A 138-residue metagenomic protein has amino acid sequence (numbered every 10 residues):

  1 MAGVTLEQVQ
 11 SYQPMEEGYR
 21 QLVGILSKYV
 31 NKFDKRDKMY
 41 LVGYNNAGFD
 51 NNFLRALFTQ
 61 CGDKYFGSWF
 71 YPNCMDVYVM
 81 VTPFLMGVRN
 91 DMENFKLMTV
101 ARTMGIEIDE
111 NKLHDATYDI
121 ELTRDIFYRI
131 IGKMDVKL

Functional and structural regions predicted by a protein language model:
M1-N51, R102, H114: Conserved non-catalytic scaffold segment of RNase H-like nuclease domains
T5-Y12, C61-S68, E107-N111: Short, polar/flexible loop-turn hinges at active-site or ligand-entry regions and domain interfaces
E16, Y71, D91-F95: Alpha-helix N-cap/helix-start motif at coil-to-helix transitions, marked by capping-box chemistry
Y40-A47, N52-F53, L57, R89-L138: Acidic, Mg2+-coordinating catalytic module of metal-dependent nucleases/exonucleases that use a two-metal-ion mechanism
F49-N73: Substrate-recognition/cap helix-loop segment adjacent to the acidic, metal-dependent catalytic center of Asp-based
C74-D91: Short alpha-helix plus adjacent loop in nuclease-associated cores
